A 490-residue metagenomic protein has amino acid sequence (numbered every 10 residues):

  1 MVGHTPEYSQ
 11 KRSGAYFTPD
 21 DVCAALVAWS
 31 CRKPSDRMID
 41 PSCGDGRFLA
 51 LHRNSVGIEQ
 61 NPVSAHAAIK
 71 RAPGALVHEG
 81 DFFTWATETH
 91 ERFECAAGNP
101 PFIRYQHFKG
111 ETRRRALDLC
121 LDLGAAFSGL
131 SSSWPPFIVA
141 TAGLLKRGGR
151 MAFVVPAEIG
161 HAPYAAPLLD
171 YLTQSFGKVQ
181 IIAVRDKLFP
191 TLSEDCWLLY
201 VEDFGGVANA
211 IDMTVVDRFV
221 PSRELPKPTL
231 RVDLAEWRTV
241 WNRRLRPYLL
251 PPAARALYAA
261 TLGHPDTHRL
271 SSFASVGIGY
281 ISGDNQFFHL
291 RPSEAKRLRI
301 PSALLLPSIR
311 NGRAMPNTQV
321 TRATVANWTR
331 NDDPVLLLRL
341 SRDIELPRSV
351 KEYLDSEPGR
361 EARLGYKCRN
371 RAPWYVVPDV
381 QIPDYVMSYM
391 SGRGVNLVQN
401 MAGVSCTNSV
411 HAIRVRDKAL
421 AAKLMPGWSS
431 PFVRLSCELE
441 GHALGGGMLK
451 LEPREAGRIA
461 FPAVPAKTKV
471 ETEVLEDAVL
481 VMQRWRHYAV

Functional and structural regions predicted by a protein language model:
M1-E7: N-terminal, positively charged/glycine-rich alpha-helical extensions of SAM-dependent methyltransferases
K11-R12, T18-A25, S42-H52, I58-H66 (+1 more regions): Signature of N6-adenine DNA methyltransferases within the class I
V27-K33: Glycine-rich helix-loop-beta junction characteristic of Rossmann-like nucleotide cofactor-binding loops
P34-G44: Conserved class I S-adenosyl-L-methionine
D36, E94, D384: Conserved acidic residues
G74-F82: Conserved SAM-binding strand-loop segment of SAM-dependent methyltransferases
P247, A254-K467, E473-A489: Polybasic, glycine- and aromatic-enriched phosphate-binding surface used to engage nucleic acids
